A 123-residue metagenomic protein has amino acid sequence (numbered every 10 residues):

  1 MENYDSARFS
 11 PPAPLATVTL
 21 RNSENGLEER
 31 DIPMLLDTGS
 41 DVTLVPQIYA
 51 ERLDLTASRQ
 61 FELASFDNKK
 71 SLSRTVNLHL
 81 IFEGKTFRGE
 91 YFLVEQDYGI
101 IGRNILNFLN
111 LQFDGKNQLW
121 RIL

Functional and structural regions predicted by a protein language model:
M1-L123: Pepsin/retropepsin-fold aspartyl endopeptidases
